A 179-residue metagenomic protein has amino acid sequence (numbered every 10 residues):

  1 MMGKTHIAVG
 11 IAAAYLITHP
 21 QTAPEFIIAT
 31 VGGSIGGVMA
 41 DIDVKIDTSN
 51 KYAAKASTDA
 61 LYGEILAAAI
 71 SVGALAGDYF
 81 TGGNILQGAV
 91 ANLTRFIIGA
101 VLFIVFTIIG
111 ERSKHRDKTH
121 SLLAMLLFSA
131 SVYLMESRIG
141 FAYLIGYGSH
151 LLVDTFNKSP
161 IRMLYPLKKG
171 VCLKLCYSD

Functional and structural regions predicted by a protein language model:
M1-D179: N-terminal membrane-targeting hydrophobic helices
